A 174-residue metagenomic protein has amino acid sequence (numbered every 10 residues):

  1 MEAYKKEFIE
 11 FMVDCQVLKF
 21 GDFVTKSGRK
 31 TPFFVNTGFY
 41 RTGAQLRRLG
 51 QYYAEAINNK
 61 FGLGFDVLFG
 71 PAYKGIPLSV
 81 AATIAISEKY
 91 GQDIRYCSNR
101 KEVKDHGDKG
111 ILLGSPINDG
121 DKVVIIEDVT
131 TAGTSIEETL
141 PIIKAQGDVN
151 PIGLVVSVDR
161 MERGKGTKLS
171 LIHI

Functional and structural regions predicted by a protein language model:
M1-I126, T131-I172: PRPP-associated nucleotide enzymes
